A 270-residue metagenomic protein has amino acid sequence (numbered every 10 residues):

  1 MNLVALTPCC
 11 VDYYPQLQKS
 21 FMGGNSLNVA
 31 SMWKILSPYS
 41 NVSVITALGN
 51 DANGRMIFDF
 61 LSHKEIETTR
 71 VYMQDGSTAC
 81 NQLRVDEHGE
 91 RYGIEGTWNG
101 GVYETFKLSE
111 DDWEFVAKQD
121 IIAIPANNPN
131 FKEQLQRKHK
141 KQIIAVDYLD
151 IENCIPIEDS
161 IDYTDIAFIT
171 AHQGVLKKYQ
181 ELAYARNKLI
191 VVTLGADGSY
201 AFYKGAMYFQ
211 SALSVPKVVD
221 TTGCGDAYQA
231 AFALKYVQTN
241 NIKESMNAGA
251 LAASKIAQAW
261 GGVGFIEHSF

Functional and structural regions predicted by a protein language model:
M1-V4: Extreme N-terminal starter segment of soluble prokaryotic enzymes
P8-C9, H172, A227: Active-site metal-binding loops of divalent metal-dependent hydrolases
V11-Q16, S20, I35-I121: Conserved N-terminal subdomain of the carbohydrate kinase-like
F21, L189, L213-F270: Conserved post-catalytic alpha-helical subdomain immediately downstream of the catalytic base and nucleotide-binding
S26-I35: Histidine-anchored nucleotide/phosphate-binding helix
V102-D111, P125-N130, D147-P156, G174-K177: Active-site glycine-rich loop that binds ribose-phosphate moieties when present
A117-K118, F131-I144: Glycosyltransferases and closely related glycan-assembly transferases that use nucleotide-activated donors
H139-S211, K217: Conserved phosphate/ATP/ADP-binding segment of small-molecule kinases
